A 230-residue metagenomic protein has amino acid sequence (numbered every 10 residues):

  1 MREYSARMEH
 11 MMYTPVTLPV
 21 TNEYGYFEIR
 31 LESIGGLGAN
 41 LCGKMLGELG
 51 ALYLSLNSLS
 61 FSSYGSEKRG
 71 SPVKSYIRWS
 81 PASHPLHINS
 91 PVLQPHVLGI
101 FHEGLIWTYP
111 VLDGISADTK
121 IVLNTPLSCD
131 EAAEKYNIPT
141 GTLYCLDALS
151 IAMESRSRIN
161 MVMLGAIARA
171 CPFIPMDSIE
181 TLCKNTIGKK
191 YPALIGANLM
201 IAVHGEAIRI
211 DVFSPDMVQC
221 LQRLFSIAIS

Functional and structural regions predicted by a protein language model:
M1-S230: Active-site cofactor/cluster-binding pocket
